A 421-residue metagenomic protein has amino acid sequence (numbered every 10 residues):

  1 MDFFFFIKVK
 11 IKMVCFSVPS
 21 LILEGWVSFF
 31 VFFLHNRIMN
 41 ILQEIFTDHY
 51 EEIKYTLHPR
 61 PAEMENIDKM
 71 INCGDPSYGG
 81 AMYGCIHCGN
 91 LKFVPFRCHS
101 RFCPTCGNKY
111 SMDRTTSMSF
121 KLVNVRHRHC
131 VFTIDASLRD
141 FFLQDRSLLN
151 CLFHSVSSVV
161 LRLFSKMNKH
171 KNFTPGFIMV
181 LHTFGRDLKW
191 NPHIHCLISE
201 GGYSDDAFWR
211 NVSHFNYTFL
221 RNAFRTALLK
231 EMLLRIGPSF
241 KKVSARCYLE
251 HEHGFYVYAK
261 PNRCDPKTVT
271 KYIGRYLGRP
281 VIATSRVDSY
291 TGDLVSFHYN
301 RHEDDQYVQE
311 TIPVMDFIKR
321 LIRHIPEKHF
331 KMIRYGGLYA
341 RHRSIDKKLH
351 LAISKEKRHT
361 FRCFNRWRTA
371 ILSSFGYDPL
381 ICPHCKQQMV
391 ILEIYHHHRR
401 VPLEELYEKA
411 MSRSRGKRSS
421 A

Functional and structural regions predicted by a protein language model:
D2, V14-F16, L21-A421: Beta->alpha loop/short-helix hinge microenvironment recognizer with preference for catalytic Tyr/His contexts
F4-F6: Serine-biased, low-complexity intrinsically disordered segments, primarily in secretory-pathway proteins
